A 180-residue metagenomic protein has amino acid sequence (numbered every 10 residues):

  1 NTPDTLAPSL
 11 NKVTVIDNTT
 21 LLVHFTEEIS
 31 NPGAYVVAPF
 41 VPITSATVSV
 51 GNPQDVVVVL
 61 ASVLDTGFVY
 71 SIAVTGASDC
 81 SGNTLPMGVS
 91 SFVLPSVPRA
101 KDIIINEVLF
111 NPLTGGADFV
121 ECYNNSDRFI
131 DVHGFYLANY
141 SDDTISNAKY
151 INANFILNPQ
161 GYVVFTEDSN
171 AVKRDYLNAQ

Functional and structural regions predicted by a protein language model:
T2-P8, N18-H24, P32-L64, F68-Q180: Activation on beta-sandwich/Ig-like modules and their edge loops
N11-V13: Disulfide-bonded cysteine-rich modules in secreted/extracellular proteins, activating on the conserved Cys frameworks
E27: Short amphipathic, basic-aromatic surface patches that mediate peripheral association with negatively charged
